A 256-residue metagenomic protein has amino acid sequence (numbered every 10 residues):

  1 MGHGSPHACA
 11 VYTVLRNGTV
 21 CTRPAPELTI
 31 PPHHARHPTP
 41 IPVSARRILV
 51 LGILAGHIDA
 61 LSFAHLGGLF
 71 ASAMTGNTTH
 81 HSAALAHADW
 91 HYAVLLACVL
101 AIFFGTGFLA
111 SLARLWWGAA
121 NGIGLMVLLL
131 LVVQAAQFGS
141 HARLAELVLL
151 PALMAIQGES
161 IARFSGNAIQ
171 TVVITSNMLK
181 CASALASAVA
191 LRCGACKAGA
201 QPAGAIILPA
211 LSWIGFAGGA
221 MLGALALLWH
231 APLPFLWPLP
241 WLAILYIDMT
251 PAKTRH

Functional and structural regions predicted by a protein language model:
G2-G4, G18: Residue-identity detector for glycine
P24-H256: Alpha-helical transmembrane segments of multi-pass membrane proteins
